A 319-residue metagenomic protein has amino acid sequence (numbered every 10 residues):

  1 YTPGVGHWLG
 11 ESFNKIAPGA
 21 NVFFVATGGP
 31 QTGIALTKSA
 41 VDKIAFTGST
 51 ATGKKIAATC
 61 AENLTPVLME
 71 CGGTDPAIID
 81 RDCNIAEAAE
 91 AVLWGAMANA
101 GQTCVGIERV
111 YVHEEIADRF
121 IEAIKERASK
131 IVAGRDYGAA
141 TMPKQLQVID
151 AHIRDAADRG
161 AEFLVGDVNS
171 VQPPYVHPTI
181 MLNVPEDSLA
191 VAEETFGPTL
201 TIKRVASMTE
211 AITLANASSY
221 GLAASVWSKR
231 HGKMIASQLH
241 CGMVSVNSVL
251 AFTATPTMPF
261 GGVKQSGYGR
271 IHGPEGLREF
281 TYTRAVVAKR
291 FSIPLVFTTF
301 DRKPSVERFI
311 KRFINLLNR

Functional and structural regions predicted by a protein language model:
Y1-E87, V205: Rossmann-like NAD(P) dinucleotide-binding subdomain of oxidoreductase/dehydrogenase enzymes
K15-G19, K130-I131, S188: Short helix-capping segments at alpha-helix termini
G19, S39-A40, N63, G134 (+5 more regions): Structured helix-beta-strand junction loops
T27, G48, V165-D167, S228: Short loop/edge segments at beta-strand edges and connector loops that shape dinucleotide/nucleotide cofactor-binding
G33-I34, A89, I212, K233: Short hydrophobic/charged patches on amphipathic alpha-helices used for structural packing and interfaces
I34, K54, A58, R154 (+2 more regions): Alpha-helical segments flanking ligand/cofactor-binding loops in enzyme cores
A51-E186, V246, R308-F309, N315-R319: ALDH superfamily catalytic-core signature
I78, Y175-R319: Conserved C-terminal structural/oligomerization subdomain of aldehyde/semialdehyde dehydrogenase
